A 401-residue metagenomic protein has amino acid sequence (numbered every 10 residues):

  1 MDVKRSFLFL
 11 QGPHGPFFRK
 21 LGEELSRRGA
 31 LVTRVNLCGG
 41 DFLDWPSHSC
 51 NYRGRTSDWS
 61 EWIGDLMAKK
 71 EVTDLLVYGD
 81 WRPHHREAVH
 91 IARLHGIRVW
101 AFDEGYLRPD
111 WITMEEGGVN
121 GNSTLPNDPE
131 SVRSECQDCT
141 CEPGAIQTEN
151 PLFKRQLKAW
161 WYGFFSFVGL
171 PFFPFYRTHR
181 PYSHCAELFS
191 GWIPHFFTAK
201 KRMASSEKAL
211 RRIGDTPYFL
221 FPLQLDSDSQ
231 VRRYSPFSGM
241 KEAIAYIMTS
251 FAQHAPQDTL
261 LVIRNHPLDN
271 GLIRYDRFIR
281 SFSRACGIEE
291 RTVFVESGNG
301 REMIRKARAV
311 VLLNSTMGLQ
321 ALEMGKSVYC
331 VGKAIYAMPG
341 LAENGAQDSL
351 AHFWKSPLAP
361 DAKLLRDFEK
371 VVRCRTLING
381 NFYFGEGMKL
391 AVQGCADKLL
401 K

Functional and structural regions predicted by a protein language model:
M1-C38: N-terminal subdomain of nucleotide-sugar transferases
H14-K20, L37-V132: Active-site and donor-binding regions of nucleotide-sugar-utilizing enzymes
R28, F173-F278: Conserved catalytic-core segment of nucleotide-activated headgroup transferases in glycan assembly
R55-K69, P267, L272-T316, E323: Donor nucleotide-activated moiety binding/catalytic core segment of transferases that use nucleotide-activated donors
L75-V77, H84-R86, E296-A342: A donor-sugar binding/catalytic signature common to diverse glycosyltransferases and related nucleotide-sugar
L94-V99, T259, G325-K326: A short helix->loop->beta-strand "cap" motif at the edges of active sites that frequently abuts
W100-A199: Catalytic core of nucleotide-activated saccharide and alditol-phosphate transferases
P126-L170, G340-K401: Leloir-type glycosyltransferase catalytic cores
